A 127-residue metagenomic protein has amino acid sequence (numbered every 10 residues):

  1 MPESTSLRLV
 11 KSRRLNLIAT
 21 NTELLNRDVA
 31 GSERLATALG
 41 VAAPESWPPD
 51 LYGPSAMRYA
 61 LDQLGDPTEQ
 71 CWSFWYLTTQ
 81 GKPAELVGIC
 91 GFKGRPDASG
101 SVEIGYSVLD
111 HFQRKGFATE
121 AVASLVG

Functional and structural regions predicted by a protein language model:
M1-E103, V108-H111, S124-G127: GNAT-family acyltransferases
G116-T119: Glycine-rich acyl-CoA binding loop
